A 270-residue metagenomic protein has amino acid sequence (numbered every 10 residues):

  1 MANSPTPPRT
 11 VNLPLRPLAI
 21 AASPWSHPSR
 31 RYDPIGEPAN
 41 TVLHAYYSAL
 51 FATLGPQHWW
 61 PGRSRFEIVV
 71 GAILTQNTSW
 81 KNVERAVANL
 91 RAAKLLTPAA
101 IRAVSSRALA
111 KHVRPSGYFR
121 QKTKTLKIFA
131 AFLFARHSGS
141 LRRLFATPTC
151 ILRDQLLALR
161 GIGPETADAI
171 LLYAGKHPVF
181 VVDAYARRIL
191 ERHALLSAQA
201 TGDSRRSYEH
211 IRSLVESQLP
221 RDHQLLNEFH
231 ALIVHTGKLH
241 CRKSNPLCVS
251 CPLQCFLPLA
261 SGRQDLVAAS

Functional and structural regions predicted by a protein language model:
A2, A269-S270: Generic detector of intrinsically disordered, low-complexity segments in short proteins and peptide precursors
A2, I20-I35: Structure-specific DNA junction-binding interface
A2-L13: Extreme N-terminal basic, low-complexity initiation segments that serve as generic localization/processing leaders
T10, L18-A21: Short, low-complexity, charge-dense intrinsically disordered segments
N12-P14, R31-A269: Catalytic cores of DNA base-excision repair glycosylases
